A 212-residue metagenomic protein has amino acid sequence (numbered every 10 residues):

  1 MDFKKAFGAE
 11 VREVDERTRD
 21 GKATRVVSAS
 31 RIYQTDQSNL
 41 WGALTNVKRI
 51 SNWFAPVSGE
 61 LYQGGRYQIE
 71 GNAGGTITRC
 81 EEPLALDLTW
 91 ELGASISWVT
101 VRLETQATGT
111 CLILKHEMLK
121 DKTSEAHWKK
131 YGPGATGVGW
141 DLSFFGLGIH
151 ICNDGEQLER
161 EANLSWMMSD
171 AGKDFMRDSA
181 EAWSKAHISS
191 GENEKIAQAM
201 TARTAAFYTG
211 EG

Functional and structural regions predicted by a protein language model:
M1-F3, F7, V26, I32 (+1 more regions): Long, contiguous C-terminal modules that act as interaction/assembly or targeting platforms
M1-G21, L119-G212: Terminal "cap-and-tail" regions of soluble proteins that handle hydrophobic small molecules
G21-K22, S28-A29, T35-N39, V47-R79 (+1 more regions): Short beta-edge strand/loop motif at the mouth of beta-sheet-based domains
N39-W41, I50, I77, L86-L88 (+3 more regions): Hydrophobic pocket/interface hotspot
S58-G59, G65-I113, E117-A126, A205-G212: Hydrophobic-ligand binding "helix-grip"
